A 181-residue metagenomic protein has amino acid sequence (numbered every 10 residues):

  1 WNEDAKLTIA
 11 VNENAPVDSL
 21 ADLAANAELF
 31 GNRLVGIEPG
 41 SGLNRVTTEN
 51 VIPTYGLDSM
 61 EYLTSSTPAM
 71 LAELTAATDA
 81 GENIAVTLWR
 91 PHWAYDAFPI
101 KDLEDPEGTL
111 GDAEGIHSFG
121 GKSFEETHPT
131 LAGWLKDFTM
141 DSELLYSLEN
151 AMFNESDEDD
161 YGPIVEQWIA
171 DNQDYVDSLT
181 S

Functional and structural regions predicted by a protein language model:
W1-G40: A conserved helix-loop-strand patch within extracytoplasmic ligand-binding domains of the periplasmic binding
W1-T8, D105-G115: Short Pro/Gly-enriched coil loops immediately N-terminal to beta-strands
E3, L20, A24-N26, G31 (+5 more regions): Metal- and O2-centered redox machinery and metal/ROS homeostasis
K6-P16, E114-P129: A bilobed periplasmic-binding-protein/Venus flytrap-type ligand-binding module shared by bacterial periplasmic
T8-A10, G31-P39, D58-Y62, G121-K122 (+2 more regions): Second-shell loop/turn segments in exported
L20, N44, T48, P68-L71 (+3 more regions): Extracytoplasmic/secreted envelope proteins and their assembly/folding machinery, especially bacterial periplasmic
P39, V46-P106: Ligand-binding pocket segment of bilobal, Venus flytrap-like solute-binding proteins
D141-S181: C-terminal functional modules
